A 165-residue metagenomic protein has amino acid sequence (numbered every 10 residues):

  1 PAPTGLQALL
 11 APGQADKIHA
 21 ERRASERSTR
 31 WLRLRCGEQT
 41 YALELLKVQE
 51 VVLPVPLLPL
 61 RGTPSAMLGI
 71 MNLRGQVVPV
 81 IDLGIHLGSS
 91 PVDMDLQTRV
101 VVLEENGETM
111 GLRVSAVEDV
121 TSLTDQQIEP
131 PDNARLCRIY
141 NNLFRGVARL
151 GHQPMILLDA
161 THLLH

Functional and structural regions predicted by a protein language model:
P1-H165: An acidic, low-aromatic, low-complexity terminal/linker signal
